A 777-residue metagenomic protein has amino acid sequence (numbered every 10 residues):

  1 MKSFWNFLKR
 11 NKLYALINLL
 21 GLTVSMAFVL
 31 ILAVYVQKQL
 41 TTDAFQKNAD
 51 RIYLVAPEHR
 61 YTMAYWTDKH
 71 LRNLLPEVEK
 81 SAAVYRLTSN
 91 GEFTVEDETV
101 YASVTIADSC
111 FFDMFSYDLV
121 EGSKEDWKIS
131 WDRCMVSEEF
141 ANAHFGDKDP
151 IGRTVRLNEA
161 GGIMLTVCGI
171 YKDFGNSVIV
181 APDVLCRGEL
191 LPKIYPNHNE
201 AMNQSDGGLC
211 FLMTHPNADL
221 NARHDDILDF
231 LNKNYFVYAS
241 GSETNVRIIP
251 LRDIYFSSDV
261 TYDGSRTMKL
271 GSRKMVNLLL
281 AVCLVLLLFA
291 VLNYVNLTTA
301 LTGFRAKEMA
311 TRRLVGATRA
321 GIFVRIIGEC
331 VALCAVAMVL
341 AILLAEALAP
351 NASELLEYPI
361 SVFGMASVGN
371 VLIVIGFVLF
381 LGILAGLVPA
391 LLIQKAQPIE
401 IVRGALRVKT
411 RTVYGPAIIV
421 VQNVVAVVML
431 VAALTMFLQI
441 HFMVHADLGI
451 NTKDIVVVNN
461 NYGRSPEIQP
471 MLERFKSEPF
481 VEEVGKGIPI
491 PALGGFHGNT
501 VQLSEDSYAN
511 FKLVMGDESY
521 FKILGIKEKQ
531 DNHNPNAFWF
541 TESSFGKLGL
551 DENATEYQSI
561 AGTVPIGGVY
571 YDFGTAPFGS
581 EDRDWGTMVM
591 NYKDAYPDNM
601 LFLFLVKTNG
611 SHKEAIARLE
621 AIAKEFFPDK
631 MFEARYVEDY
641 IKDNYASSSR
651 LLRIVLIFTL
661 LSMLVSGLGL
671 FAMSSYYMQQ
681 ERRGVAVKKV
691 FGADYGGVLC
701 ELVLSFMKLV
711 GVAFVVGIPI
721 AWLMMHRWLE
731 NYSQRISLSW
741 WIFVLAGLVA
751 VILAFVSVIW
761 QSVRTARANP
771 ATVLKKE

Functional and structural regions predicted by a protein language model:
W5-I17, G21, L292-L333, K395-L406 (+2 more regions): Intracellular coupling helices
N6, R10-N11, Q46, L231-V282 (+7 more regions): Membrane-helix entry/capping segments
L8, N18, Q39, V55 (+29 more regions): Generic structural signal for small/hydrophobic residues in well-ordered secondary structure, especially within
R10-Q39, L270-K307, A335, Y414-Q439 (+4 more regions): Hydrophobic alpha-helical transmembrane segments of multi-pass inner-membrane transport and secretion
V24-Y53, A349-E357, V425-K453, L729-S733: Alpha-helical transmembrane segments
A27, I31-V34, R247, V331-A396 (+2 more regions): Small-residue-rich transmembrane alpha-helices
Q39, K47-V100, C110, N142-A143 (+4 more regions): Hydrophobic, regular-secondary-structure patches
D108-E121, C134-G271, P470-E473, S477-D643: Mid-to-C-terminal secondary-structure elements that act as membrane-proximal/extracytoplasmic interface segments
